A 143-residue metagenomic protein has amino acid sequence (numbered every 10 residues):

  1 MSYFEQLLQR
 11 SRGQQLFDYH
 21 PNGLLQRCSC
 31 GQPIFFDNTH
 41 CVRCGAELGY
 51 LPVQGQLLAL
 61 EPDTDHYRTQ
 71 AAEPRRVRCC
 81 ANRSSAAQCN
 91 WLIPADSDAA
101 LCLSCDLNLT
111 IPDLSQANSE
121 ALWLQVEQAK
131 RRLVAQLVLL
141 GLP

Functional and structural regions predicted by a protein language model:
M1-P143: N-terminal low-structure segments adjacent to metalloprotease catalytic domains across cellular compartments
